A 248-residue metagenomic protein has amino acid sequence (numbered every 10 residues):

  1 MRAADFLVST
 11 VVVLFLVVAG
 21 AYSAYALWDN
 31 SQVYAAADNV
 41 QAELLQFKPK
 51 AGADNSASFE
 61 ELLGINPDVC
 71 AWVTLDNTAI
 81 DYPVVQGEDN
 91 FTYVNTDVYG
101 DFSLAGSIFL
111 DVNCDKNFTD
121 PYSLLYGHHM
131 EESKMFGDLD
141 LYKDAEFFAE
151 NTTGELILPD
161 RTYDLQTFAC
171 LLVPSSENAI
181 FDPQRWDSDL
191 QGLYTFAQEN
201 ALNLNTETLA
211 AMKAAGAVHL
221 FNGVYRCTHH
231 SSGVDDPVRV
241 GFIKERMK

Functional and structural regions predicted by a protein language model:
M1-F15: N-terminal Sec-pathway targeting helices
V17-K248: Solvent-exposed, non-transmembrane regions of membrane-associated and secreted proteins
